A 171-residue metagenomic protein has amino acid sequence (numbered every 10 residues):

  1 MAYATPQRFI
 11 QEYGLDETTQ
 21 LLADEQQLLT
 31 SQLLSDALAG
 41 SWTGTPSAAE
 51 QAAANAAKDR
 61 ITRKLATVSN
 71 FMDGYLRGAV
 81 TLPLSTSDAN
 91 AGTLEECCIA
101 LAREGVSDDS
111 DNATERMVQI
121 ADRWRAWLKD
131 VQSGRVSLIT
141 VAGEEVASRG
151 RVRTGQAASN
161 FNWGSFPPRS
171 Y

Functional and structural regions predicted by a protein language model:
M1-A91, R151-Y171: Conserved short "hinge" loops at termini or chain/domain junctions
R8, T67, T93, R116-Q119 (+1 more regions): Exposed alpha-helical structural elements
Q27, A100-Y171: Short loop/turn elements at secondary-structure junctions
N90-C98: Secondary-structure capping and boundary motifs in well-ordered enzyme cores
